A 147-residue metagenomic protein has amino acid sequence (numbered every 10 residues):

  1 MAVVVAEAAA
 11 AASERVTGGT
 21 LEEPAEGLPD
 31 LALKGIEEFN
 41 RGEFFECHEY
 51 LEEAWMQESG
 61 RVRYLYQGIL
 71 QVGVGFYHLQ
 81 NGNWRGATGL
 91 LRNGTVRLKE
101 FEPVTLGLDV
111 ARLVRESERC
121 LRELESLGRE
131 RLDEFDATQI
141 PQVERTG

Functional and structural regions predicted by a protein language model:
A2, E125-G147: A hydrophobic membrane-anchoring alpha-helix module
A32, F44-F45, W84-R85: TPR-repeat structural position
I36, I69, V74-F76: Residue-level recognition of tetratricopeptide repeat
N40-E52: Helix-turn-helix repeat elements of alpha-solenoid scaffolds
R61-R63, L98-R112: Boundary/linker segments of alpha-helical solenoid repeat arrays
W84-E102: TPR/TPR-like (Sel1-like) alpha-helical repeat modules
